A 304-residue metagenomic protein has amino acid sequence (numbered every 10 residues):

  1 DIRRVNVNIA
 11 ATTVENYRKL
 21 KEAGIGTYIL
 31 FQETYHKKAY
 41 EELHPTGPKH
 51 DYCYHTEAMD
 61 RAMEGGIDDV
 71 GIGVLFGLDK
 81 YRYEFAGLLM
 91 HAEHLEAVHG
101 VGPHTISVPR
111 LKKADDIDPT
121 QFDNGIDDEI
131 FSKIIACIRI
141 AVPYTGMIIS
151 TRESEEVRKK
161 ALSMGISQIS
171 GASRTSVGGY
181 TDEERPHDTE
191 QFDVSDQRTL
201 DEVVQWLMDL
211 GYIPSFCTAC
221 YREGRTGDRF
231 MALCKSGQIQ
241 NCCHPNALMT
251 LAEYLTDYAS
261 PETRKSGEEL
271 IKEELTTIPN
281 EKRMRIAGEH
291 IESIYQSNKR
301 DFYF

Functional and structural regions predicted by a protein language model:
D1, Y40-Y52, D118-D127, H187-D193: Glycine-rich tight-turn/loop motif centered on a GG-T
D1-L75: Radical SAM/AdoMet-radical enzyme domain recognition
I2-N8, K21, G26, I130-T151 (+3 more regions): Mobile, glycine- and charge-enriched loop segments and immediately flanking short secondary-structure elements within
N8-I9, H50, I126, I149-S150 (+1 more regions): Residues that cap or flank secondary-structure elements
N16-Y17, A39-Y40, Y81-Y83, Y180-T181 (+1 more regions): Short Asp/Glu-rich motifs
K21-A23, L43-G47, E84-L88, E183-H187 (+1 more regions): Short low-complexity, flexible loop/linker segments enriched in glycine and/or proline with clustered acidic
T27, Q32, C53-I117, D127-E156 (+3 more regions): Conserved C-terminal portion of the radical SAM core fold that forms the substrate/S-adenosylmethionine-binding
E156-S167, S173-F304: Radical SAM enzyme core and accessory elements
